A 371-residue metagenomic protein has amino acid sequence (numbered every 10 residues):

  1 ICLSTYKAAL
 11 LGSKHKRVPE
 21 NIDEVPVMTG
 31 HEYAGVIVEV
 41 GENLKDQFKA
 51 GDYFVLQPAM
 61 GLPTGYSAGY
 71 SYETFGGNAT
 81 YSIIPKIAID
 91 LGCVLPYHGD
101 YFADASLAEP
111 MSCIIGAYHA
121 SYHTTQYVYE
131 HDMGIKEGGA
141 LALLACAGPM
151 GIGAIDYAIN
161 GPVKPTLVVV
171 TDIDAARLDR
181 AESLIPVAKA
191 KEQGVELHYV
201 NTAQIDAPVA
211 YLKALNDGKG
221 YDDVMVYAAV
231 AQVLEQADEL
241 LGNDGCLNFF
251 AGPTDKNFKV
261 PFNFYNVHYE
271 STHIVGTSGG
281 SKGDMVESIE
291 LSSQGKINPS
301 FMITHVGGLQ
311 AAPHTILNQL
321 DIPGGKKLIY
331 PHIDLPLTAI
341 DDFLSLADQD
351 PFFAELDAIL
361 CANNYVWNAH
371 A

Functional and structural regions predicted by a protein language model:
L10-P63, G76: Glycine-rich beta-strand-centered segment in the early N-terminal region that forms part of a ligand/cofactor-binding
E20-E24, H31, Q57-A140: NAD(P)H dinucleotide-binding glycine-rich loop of Rossmann-like/cofactor-binding domains, especially the beta1-alpha1
A50-G51, G138, D244: Loop/turn positions that initiate beta-strands
T125, I205-K213, Q232-E239, K282-A371: C-terminal hydrophobic helical "lid"/dimerization subdomain of Rossmann-like NAD(P)H-dependent oxidoreductases
G138-A140, L144, I155-V233, L356: Adenosine-nucleotide cofactor-binding segment
P149-M150, R177: Hydrophobic/small residue at the entry helix of a nucleotide-binding pocket
T166, G245-C246: Glycine-centered, small-residue-biased loops immediately flanking beta-strands in adenine/cofactor-binding cores
Q232-E235, E239, A251-S271: Rossmann-fold NAD(P)-binding glycine/threonine-rich loop
